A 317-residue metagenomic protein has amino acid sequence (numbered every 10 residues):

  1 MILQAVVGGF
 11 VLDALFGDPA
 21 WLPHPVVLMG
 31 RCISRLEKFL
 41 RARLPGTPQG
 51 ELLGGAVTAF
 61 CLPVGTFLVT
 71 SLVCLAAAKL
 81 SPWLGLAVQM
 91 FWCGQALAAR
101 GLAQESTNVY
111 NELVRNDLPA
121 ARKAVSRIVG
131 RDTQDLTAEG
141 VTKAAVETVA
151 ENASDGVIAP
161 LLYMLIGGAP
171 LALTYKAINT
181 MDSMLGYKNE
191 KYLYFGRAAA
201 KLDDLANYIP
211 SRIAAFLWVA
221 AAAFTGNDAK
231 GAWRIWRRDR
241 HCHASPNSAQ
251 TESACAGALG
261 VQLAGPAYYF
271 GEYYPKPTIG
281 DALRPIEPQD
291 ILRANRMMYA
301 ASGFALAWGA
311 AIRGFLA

Functional and structural regions predicted by a protein language model:
M1-T174, I178, G186-A317: Hydrophobic alpha-helical transmembrane segments
S183: Glycine-rich phosphate/dinucleotide-binding loop and adjoining beta-alpha-beta core of small-molecule
